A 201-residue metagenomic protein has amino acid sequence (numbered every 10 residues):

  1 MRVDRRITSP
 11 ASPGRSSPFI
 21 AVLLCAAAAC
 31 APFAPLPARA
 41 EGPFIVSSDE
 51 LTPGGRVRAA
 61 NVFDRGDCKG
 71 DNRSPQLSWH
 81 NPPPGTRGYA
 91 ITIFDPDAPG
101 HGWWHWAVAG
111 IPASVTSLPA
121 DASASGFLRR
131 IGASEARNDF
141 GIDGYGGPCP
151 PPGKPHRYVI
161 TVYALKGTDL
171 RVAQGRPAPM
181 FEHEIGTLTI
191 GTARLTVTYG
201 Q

Functional and structural regions predicted by a protein language model:
M1-R15: N-terminal secretory signal peptides that target proteins for export/translocation
R2-V3, A21, C25, A40: Intrinsic disorder/low-complexity signal
R6, I20, P152-P155: Short hydrophobic/aromatic-rich motifs at helix boundaries and adjacent loops
I7, A11, L24-A26, E50: N-terminal regions of proteins, emphasizing targeting and processing segments when present
G14-S17, A109: Alpha-helical and His/Cys-centered functional microenvironments
S17-P32: Bacterial N-terminal signal peptides
P32-Q201: N-terminus-centered regions that define maturation/targeting leaders and the start of the first functional domain
